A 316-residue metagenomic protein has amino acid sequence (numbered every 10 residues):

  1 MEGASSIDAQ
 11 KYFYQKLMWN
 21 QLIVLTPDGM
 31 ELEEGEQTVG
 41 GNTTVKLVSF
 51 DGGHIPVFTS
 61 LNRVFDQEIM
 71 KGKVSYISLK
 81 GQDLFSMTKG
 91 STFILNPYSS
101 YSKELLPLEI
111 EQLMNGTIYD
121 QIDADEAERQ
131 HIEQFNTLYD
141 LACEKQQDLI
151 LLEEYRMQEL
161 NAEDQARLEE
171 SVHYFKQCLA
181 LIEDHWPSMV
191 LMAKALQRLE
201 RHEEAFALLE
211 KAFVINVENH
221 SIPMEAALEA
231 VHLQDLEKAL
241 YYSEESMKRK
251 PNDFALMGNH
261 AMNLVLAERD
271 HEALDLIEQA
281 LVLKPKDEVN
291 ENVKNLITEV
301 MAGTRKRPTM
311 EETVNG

Functional and structural regions predicted by a protein language model:
M1-T137, T309-G316: An interfacial alpha-helical scaffold signature
A127-L181, P187, L191, R198: Alpha-helical segment of the N-proximal tetratricopeptide repeat
Q147, R198, V231-L233, L266 (+1 more regions): Register position in tetratricopeptide repeats
L160-D164, W186-R249, A255: Alpha-helical adaptor scaffolds
L191, E225, N259, V293-L296: Canonical tetratricopeptide repeat
M262-E288, N295-T298: TPR/TPR-like (Sel1-like) alpha-helical repeat modules
